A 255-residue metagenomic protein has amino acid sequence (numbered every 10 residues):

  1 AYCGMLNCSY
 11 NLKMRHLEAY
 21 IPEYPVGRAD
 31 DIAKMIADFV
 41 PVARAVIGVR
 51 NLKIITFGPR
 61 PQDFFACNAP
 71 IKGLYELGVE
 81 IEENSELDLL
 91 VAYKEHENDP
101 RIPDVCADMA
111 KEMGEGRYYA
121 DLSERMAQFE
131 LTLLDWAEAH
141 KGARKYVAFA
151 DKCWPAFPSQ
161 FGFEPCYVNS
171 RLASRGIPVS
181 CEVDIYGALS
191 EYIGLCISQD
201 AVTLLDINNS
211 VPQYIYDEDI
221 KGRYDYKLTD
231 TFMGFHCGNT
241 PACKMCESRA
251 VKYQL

Functional and structural regions predicted by a protein language model:
Y2-C106, A110-R117, L122: Cap/lid and interdomain-hinge subdomains that line or gate substrate/regulatory clefts in soluble alpha/beta enzymes
A127-L255: Anaerobic metallocofactor- and corrinoid-dependent redox/one-carbon enzyme cores, especially those from methanogenesis
